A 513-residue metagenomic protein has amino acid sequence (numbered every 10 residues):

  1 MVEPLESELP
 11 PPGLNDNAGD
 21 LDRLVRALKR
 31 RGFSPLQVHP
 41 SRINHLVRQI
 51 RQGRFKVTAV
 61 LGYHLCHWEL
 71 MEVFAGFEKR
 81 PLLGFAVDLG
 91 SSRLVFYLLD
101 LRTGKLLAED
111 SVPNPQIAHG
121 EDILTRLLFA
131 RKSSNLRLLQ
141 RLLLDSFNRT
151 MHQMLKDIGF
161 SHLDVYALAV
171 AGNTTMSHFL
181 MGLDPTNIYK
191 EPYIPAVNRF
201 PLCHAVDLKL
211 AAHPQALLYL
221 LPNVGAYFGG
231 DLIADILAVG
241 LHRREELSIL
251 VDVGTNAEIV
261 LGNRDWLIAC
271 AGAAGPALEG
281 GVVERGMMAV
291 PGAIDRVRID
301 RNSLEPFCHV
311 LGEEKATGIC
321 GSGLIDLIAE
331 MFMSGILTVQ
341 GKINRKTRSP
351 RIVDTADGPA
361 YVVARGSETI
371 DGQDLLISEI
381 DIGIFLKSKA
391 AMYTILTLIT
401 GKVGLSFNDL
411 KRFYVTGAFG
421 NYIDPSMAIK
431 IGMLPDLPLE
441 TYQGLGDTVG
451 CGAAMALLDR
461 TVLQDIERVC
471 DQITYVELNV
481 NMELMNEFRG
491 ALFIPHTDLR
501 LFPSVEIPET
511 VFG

Functional and structural regions predicted by a protein language model:
M1-A86, S91, T103, L139-L144 (+6 more regions): Nucleotide/phosphate-binding catalytic cleft detector across ATP-hydrolyzing and phosphate-transferring enzymes
V87-S91, F96-L124, T186-L202, A234-L237 (+2 more regions): Glycine-rich phosphate-binding loop of actin/hexokinase-like ATP-binding domains
P115-D157, V282, I294-R298, I384-K387 (+1 more regions): N-terminal phosphate-binding loop and adjacent alpha-helix
H162-N173, I328, N408-G417: Short glycine-rich phosphate-binding loop at a beta-alpha junction
G172-N187, L405-N408, G417-D436, L478-E487 (+1 more regions): Short glycine/threonine-rich loop-to-helix capping motif typified by GTGT followed within a few residues by an Asp-Pro
A211, N223-A238, L386-A390, T441-E477: Glycine-rich phosphate-binding/hydrolytic loop that grips phosphoryl groups
N263-D265, V282, K402-C470: Catalytic phosphate/nucleotide-handling subdomain of diverse soluble enzymes
F332-K402: A contiguous, well-structured pocket-lining segment that forms one wall/lid of small-molecule binding clefts in soluble
